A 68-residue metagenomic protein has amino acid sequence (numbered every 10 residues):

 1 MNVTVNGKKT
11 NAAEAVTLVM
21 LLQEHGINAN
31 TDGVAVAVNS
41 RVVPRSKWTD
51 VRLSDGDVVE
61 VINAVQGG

Functional and structural regions predicted by a protein language model:
M1-G67: Ubiquitin-like/PB1-type beta-grasp interaction modules and other compact soluble beta-rich domains
